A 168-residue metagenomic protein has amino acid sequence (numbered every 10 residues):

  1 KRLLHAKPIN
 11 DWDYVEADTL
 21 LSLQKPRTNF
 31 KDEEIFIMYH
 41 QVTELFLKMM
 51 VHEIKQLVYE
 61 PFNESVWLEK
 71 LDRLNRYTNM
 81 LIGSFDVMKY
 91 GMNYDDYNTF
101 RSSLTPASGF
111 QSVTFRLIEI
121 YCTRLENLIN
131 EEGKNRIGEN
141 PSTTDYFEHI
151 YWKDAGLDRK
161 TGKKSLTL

Functional and structural regions predicted by a protein language model:
K1-L168: Surface-exposed peri-terminal alpha-helical interaction modules
